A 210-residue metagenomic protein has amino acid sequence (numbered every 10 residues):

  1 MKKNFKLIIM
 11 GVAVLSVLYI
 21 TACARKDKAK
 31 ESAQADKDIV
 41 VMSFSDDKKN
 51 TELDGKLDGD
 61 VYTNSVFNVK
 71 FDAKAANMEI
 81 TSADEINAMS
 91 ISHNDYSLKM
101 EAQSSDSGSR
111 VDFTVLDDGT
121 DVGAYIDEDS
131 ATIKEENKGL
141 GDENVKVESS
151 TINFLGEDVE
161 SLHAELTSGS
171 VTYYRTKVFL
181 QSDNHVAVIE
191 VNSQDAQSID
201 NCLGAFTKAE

Functional and structural regions predicted by a protein language model:
K2-I9: Bacterial N-terminal signal peptides that target proteins for export
Y19-A22: C-terminal motif of bacterial Sec signal peptides marking the signal peptidase cleavage site
A24-K74, I80-T81: N-terminal, intrinsically disordered, polar/charged segments of Gram-positive cell-envelope systems that serve as
K56-V61, E85-N87, N153-H163: Short, hydrophobic/aromatic-rich segments at coil-to-beta transitions
S65-T120: Secretory pathway targeting signatures of secreted, lumenal, and periplasmic proteins
A75-M78, D183-E210: Surface-exposed amphipathic alpha-helical segments
K99-A102, T172-S182: Short, surface-exposed beta-strand/loop micro-motifs that present aromatic residues
D127-V178: Signature of long, low-cysteine stretches enriched in small and polar/charged residues
